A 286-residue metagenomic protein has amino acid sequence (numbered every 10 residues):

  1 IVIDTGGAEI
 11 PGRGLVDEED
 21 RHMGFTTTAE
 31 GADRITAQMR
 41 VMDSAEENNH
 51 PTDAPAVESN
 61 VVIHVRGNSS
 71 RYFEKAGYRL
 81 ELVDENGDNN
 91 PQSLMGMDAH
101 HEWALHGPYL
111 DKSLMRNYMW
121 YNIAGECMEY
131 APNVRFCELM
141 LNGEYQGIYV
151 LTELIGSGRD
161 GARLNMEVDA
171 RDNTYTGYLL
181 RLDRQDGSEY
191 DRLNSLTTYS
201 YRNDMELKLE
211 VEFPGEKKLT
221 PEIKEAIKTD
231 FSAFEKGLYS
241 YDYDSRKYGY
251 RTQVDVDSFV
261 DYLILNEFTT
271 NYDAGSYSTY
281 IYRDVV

Functional and structural regions predicted by a protein language model:
I1-V286: Phosphate/dinucleotide-binding and metal-coordinating scaffold of catalytic cores in nucleotide-dependent enzymes
